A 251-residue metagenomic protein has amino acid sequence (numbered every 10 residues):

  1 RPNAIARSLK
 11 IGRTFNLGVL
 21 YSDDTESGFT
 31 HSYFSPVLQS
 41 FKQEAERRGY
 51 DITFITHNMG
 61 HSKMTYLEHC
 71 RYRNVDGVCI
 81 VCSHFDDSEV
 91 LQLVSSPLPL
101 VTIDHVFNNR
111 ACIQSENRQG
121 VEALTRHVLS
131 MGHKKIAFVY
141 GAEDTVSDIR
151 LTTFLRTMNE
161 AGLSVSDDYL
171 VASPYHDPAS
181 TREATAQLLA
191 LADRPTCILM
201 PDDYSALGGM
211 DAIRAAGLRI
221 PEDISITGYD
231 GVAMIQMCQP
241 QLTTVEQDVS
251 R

Functional and structural regions predicted by a protein language model:
R1-F15: N-terminal helix-turn-helix DNA-binding module of bacterial transcription factors
G12, N16-R126, S130, L188-A190 (+1 more regions): Alpha-helical recognition/docking segments in bacterial nutrient-uptake and carbohydrate-utilization systems
F34, C82, N117, S147 (+2 more regions): Helix N-cap/beta->alpha junction signal
A45-T56, L155-R182: Short beta-strand elements in bilobed, periplasmic/extracellular small-molecule ligand-binding domains
T56-N58, D104, Y140, Y169-A172 (+1 more regions): Residue-level recognition of beta-strand->loop/alpha-helix junctions
V75-V81, A137-Y140, V171, A192-D202 (+1 more regions): Periplasmic-binding protein-like
I113-F138, D148, T152-R156, P178-Q187 (+2 more regions): Hydrophobic alpha-helical segments within soluble ligand-binding/sensing domains
R182, A186-R251: Flexible loop/turn connectors
